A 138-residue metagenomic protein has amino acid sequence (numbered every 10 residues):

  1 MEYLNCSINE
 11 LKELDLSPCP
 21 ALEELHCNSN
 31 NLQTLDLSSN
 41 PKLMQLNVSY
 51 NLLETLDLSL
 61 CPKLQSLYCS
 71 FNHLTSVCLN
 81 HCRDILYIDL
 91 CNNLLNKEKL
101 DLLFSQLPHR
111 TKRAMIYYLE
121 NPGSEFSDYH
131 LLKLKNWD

Functional and structural regions predicted by a protein language model:
M1, L11, L22, L32 (+6 more regions): Conserved hydrophobic position(s) of the canonical leucine-rich repeat
E2-C6, E23-C27, M44-V48, Q65-C69 (+1 more regions): Well-ordered beta-strand segments characteristic of repetitive beta-sheet solenoids
N9, N30, V48-N51, N72 (+2 more regions): Consensus "Asn ladder" position of solenoid repeat domains
L14-L16, L35-L37, L56-L58, L67 (+3 more regions): Canonical leucine-rich repeat
L16, L37, L58, L79 (+3 more regions): Secondary-structure boundary motif
Y68-F71, C78-F126: Leucine-rich repeat domain C-terminal region
S124-E125, Y129-D138: Extracellular/surface-exposed low-complexity segments
